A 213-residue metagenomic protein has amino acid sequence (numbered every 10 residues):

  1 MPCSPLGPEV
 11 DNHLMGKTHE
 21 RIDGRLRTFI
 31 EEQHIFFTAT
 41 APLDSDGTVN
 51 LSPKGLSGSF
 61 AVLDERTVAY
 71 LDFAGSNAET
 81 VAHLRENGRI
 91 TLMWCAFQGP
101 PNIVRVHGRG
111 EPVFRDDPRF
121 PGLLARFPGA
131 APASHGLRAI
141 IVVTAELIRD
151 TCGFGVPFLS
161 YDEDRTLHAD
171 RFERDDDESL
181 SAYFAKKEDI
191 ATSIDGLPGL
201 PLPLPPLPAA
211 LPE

Functional and structural regions predicted by a protein language model:
P2-E213: Binding-site signature for planar aromatic cofactors or substrates
